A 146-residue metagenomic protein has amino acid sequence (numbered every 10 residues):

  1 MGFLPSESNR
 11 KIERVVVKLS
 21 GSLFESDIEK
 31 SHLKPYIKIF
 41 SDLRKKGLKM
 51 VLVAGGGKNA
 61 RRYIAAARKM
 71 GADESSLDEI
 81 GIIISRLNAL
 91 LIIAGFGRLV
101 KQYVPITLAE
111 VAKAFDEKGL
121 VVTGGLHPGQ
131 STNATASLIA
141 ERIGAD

Functional and structural regions predicted by a protein language model:
M1-V51: N-terminal glycine-/serine-/threonine-rich phosphate-binding loop
V17-S20, A54, V122-G125: Short beta-strand segments
L23-E25, G57-R62: Short, active-site-adjacent cap segments at secondary-structure transitions
F40, A136-S137: Generic hydrophobic/aromatic pocket-lining and core-packing "Φ" positions
M50, L99-V100, D146: Hydrophobic anchor at the start of a short beta-strand that flanks the dinucleotide cofactor-binding loop
A65-T135, E141-R142: Ligand-binding beta-strand-loop-alpha-helix segment within the catalytic cores of soluble metabolic enzymes
